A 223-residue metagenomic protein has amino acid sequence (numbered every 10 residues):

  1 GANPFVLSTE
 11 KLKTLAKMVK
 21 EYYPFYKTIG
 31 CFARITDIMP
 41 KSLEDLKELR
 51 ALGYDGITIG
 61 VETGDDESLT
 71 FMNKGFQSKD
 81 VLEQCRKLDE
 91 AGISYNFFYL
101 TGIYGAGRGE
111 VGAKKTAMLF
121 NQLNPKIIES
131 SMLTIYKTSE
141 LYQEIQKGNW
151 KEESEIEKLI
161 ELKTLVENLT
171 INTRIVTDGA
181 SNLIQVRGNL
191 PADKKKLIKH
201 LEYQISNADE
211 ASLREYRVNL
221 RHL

Functional and structural regions predicted by a protein language model:
G1-K79, E83-E90: Conserved SAM/AdoMet-binding glycine-rich loop
T9, K74-S78, A106-A113, K151-E155: Flexible, glycine- and charge-enriched loops at secondary-structure boundaries
L12, S42, V81, A113-T116 (+1 more regions): Aromatic/hydrophobic pocket-lining residues that form the small-molecule binding cavity in soluble enzyme cores
T14, M18-Y22, E48, L52 (+7 more regions): Alpha-helical structural signal in soluble globular domains
K27-A33, I57-I59, Y95-Y99, I128-S130 (+1 more regions): Hydrophobic faces of well-ordered beta-strands that scaffold small-molecule active sites in alpha/beta enzyme cores
T36, G64-S68, L88-G112, S131-K137 (+1 more regions): Conserved strand-turn element in the central/C-terminal portion of the radical SAM core barrel that lines
K41-L46, G105-Q122: Catalytic cores of alpha/beta
M118-L223: Auxiliary Fe-S-binding modules of radical SAM enzymes
